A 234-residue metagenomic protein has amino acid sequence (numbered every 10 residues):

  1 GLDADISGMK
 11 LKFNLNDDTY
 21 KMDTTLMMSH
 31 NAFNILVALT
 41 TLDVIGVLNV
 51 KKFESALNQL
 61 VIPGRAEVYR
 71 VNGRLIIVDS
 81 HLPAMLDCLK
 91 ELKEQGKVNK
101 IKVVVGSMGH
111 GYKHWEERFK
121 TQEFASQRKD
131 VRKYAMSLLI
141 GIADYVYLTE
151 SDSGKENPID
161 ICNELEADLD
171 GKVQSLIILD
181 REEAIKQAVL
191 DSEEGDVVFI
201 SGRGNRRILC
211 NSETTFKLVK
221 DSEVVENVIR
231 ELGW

Functional and structural regions predicted by a protein language model:
G1-D3, E67-V68: Short secondary-structure boundary/capping segments
L2, H30-N31: C-terminal accessory "lid"/substrate-recognition subdomains
L2-K21: Acidic-glycine-rich active-site phosphate/pyrophosphate-binding loop
D17, M28-H30, T40-V50, S55-W234: ATP-dependent carboxylate-amine ligase
N34: Nucleotide/phosphate-binding loop and acidic/charged catalytic motifs in nucleotide-binding or -utilizing enzymes
V37: Conserved cofactor-binding/catalytic machinery of classical short-chain dehydrogenase/reductase
